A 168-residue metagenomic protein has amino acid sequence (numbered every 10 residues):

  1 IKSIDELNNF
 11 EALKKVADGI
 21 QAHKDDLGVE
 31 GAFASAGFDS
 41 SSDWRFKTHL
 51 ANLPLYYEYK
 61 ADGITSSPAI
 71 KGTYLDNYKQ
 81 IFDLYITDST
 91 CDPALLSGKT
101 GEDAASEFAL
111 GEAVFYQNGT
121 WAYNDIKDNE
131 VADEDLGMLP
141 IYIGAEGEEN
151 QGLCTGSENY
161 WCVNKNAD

Functional and structural regions predicted by a protein language model:
L7-A12, L95-L110: Short helix-initiation/N-cap motifs at beta->coil->alpha
K14-A17, G63-G98: Glycine-centered hinge/linker elements that transmit conformational signals in sensory and ligand-binding systems
K14-S67, A113: Extracytoplasmic/periplasmic solute-binding protein
V16-I20, D103-F108, A122-D125: Short, hydrophobic alpha-helical packing/hinge segments within bilobed ligand-binding/sensory domains
G37-S40, L55-Q80, D128-E130, I143-L153: Short, solvent-exposed loop/beta-turn-alpha elements that line the ligand-binding surface or hinge of extracytoplasmic
G101, N118-Y123, S157-N159: Beta->alpha turn/N-cap motifs
V114-N118, G137: Paired acidic/hydrophobic, glycine-rich loop segments that form the ligand-binding mouth/hinge of periplasmic-binding
N129-D168: Extracytoplasmic/periplasmic substrate-recognition and gating elements
